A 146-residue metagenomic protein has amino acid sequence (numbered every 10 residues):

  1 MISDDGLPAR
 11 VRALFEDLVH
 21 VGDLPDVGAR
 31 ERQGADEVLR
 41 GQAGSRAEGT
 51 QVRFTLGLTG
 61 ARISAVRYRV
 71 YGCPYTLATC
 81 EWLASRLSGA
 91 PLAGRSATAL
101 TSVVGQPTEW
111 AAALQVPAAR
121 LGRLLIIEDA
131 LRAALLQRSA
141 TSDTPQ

Functional and structural regions predicted by a protein language model:
M1-Q146: Domain-level signature for proteins that mediate thiol-based redox and metal-cofactor handling
